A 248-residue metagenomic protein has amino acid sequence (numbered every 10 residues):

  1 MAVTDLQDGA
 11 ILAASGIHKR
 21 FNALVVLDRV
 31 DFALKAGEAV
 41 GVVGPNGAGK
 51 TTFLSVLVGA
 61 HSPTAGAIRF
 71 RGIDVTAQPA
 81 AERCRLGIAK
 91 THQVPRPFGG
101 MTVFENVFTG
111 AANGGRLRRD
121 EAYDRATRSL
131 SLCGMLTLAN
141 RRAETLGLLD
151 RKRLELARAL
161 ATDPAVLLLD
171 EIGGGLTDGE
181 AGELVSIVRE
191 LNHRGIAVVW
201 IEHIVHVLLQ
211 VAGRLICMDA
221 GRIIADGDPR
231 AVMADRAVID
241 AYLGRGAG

Functional and structural regions predicted by a protein language model:
A2-G248: Glycine-rich phosphate-binding loops of nucleotide-dependent enzymes
